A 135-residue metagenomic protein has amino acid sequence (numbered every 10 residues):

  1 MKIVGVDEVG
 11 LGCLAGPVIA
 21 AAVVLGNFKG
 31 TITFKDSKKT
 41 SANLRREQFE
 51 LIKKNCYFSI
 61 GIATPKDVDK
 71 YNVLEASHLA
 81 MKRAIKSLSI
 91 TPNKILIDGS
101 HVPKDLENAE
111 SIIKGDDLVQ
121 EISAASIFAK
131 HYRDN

Functional and structural regions predicted by a protein language model:
M1-N135: RNase H-like, Mg2+-dependent phosphodiesterase core, and more generally RNA phosphate-backbone-engaging helix-loop
